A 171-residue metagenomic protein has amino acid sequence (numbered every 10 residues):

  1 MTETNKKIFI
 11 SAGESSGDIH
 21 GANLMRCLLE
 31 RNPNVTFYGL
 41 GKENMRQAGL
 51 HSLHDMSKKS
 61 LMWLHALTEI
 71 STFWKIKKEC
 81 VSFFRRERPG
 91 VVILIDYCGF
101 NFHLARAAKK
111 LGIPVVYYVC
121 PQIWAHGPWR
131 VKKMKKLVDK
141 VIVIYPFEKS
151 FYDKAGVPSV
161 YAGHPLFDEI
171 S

Functional and structural regions predicted by a protein language model:
M1-E3: Short, flexible hinge/linker loops that cap or flank conserved catalytic cores
K6-S171: Active-site and donor-binding regions of nucleotide-sugar-utilizing enzymes
